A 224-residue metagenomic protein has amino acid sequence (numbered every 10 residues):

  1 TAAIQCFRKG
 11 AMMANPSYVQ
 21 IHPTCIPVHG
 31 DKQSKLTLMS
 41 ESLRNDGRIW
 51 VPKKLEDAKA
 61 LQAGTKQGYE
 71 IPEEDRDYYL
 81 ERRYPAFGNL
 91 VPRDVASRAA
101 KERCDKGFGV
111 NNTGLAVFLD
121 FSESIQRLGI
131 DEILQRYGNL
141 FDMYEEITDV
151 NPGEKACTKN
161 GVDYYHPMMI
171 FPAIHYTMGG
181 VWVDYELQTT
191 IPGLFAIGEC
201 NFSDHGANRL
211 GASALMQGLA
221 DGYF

Functional and structural regions predicted by a protein language model:
T1-K9, I191, S203-F224: A conserved FAD-binding loop/helix module that cradles the flavin
M12: Residue-level detector of anion-binding/catalytic polar loops
N15-R209: Mobile, glycine/GP-rich and aromatic-enriched active-site lid/loop segments adjacent to catalytic centers
